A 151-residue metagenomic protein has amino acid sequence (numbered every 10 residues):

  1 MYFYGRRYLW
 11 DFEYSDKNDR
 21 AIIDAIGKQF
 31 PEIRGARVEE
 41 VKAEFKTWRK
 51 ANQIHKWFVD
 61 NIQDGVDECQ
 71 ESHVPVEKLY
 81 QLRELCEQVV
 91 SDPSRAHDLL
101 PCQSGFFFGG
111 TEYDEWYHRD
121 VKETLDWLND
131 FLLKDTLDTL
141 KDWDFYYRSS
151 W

Functional and structural regions predicted by a protein language model:
M1-W151: Acidic (Asp/Glu-rich) sequence patches and key acidic residues that form negatively charged surfaces used
